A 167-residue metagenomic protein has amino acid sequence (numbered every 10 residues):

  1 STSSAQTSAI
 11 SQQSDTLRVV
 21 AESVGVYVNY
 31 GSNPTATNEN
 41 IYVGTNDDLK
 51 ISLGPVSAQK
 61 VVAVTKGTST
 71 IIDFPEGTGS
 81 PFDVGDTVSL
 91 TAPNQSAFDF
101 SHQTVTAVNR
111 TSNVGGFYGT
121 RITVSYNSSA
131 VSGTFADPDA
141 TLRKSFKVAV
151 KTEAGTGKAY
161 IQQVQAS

Functional and structural regions predicted by a protein language model:
S1-Q13, P55-V56: Solvent-exposed, flexible loop/coil segments flanking beta-strands in beta-rich domains
T7-A9, D48-G54, F74-P75: Exposed aromatic-hydrophobic patches
I10-T16, G67-S69: Short coil/turn motif common to extracellular beta-sandwich-like domains
Q12, Y42-G44, T65, D83: Residue-level recognition of short, solvent-exposed, well-ordered loop/turn junctions that link secondary-structure
Q12-S14, V20-Y27, G77-D83, E153-G155: Short proline/glycine-enriched turn/loop motifs at strand-loop junctions of beta-rich domains
V20-N40: Short, surface-exposed beta-strand/strand-loop-strand elements in extracellular ectodomains
A36-P55: Intrinsically disordered, low-complexity Pro/Gly/Ser/Thr-rich segments with frequent PxxP/GP/PP motifs and embedded
P55-S167: Small/polar beta-strand repeat architecture
